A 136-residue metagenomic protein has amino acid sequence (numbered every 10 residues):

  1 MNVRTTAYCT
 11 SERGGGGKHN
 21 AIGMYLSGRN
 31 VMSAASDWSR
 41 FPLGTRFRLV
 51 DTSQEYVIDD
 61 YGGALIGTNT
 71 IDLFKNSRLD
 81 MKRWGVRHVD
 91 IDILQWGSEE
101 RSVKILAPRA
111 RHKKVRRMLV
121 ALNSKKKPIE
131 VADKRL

Functional and structural regions predicted by a protein language model:
M1-L136: Solvent-exposed, well-ordered loop and adjacent helix/strand elements within mature globular domains that form
